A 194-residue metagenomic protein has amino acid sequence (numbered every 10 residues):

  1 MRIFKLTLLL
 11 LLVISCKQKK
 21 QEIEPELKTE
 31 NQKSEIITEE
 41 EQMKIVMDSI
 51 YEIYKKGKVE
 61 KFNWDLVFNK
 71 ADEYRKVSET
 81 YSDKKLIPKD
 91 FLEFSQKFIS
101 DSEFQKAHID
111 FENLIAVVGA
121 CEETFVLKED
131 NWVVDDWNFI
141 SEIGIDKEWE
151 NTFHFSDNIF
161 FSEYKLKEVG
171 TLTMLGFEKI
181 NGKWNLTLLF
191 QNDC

Functional and structural regions predicted by a protein language model:
R2-L9: Sec-dependent signal peptide recognition, specifically the positively charged N-region followed immediately by
L12-S15: C-terminal motif of bacterial Sec signal peptides marking the signal peptidase cleavage site
K17, A120-E122, D193: Sequence contexts marking disulfide-bonded cysteines in secreted/extracellular proteins
K17-Q96, D101-Q105, F111: Sec-dependent signal peptide cleavage junction
F94-F98, S156, T173-L175: General detector of folded, globular domains
E103-K106, G182-W184: Primarily extracytoplasmic ectodomains and periplasmic/lumenal surface modules that are beta-strand-rich
L114-T171: Surface-exposed, charged secondary-structure patches
G170-C194: Short beta-strand edge/turn micro-motifs at domain boundaries
